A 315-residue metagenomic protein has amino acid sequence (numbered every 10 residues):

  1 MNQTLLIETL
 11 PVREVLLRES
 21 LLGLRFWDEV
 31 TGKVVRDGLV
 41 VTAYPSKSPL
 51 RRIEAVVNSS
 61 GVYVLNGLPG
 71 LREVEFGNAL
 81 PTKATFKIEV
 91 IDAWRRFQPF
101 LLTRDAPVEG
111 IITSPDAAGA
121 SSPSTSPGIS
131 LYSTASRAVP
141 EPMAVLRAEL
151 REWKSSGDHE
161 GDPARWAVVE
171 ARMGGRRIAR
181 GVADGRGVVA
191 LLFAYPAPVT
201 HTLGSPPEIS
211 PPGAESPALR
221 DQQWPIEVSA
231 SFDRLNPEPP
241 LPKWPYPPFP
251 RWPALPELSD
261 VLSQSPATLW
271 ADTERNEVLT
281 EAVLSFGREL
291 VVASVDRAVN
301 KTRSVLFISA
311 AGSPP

Functional and structural regions predicted by a protein language model:
M1-V34, I111-E160, G181, L284-P315: Beta-strand-rich domain onsets/edges
Q3-L5, T125-S133, A190-A214: Charged, amphipathic alpha-helical segments
L21, G38-V40, T85, V145-R147 (+2 more regions): Exposed beta-strand and adjacent loop surfaces of beta-rich binding modules that mediate intermolecular recognition
T31-K47, S155-G174: Short, ordered, surface-exposed loop/turn motifs in non-cytosolic proteins
V34-G38, P45-R72, G175-P198: Short, acidic Ser/Thr/Gly-rich low-complexity loop/linker segments typical of extracellular and cell-surface proteins
G70-A120, H201-R251: A short, solvent-exposed loop/turn motif at the edges and junctions of modular extracellular/periplasmic domains
D162-V188, A194-I209, Q222: Short helix-loop boundary/capping segments
S231-R297: C-terminal structured domain segments
